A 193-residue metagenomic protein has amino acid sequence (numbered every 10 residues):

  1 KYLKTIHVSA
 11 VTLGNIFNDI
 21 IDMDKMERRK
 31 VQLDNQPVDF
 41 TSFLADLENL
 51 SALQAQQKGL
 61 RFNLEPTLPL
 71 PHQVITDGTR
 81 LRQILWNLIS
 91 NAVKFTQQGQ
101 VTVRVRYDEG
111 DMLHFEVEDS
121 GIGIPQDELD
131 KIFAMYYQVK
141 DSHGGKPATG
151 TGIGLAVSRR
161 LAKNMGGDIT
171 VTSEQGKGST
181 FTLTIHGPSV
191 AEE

Functional and structural regions predicted by a protein language model:
V8-L13: Short alpha-helical segment of the dimerization/phosphotransfer core of two-component systems
D24-N35: Helix-loop junction within the histidine kinase core
D34-D39, Q56, R61-H72: Conserved catalytic submotifs in the C-terminal HATPase_c
L53, I122-G123: Glycine-rich G1-box
I124-Y136: Short conserved segment of the HATPase_c
Y137-T149: Glycine-rich ATP-lid/hinge loop adjacent to the conserved G-boxes
